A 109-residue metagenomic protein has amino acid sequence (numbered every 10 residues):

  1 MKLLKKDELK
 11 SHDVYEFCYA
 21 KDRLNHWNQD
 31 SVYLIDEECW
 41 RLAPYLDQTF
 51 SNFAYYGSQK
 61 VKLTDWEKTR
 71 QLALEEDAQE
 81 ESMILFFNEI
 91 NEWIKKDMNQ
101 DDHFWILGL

Functional and structural regions predicted by a protein language model:
M1-D102, L109: Acidic (Asp/Glu-rich) sequence patches and key acidic residues that form negatively charged surfaces used
